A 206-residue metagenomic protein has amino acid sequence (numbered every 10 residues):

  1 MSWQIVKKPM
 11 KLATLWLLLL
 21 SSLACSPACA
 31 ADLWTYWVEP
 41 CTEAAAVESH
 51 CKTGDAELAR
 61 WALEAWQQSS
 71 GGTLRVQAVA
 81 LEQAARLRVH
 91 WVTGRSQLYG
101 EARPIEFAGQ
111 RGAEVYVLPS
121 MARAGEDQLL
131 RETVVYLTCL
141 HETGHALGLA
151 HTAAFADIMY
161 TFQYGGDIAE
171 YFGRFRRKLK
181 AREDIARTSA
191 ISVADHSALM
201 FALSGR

Functional and structural regions predicted by a protein language model:
M1-M10: N-terminal secretory signal peptides that target proteins for export/translocation
W3, S22-L23, P27: Compositionally biased regions
A13-A24: Bacterial N-terminal signal peptides
P27-R206: Zinc-dependent metalloendopeptidases
